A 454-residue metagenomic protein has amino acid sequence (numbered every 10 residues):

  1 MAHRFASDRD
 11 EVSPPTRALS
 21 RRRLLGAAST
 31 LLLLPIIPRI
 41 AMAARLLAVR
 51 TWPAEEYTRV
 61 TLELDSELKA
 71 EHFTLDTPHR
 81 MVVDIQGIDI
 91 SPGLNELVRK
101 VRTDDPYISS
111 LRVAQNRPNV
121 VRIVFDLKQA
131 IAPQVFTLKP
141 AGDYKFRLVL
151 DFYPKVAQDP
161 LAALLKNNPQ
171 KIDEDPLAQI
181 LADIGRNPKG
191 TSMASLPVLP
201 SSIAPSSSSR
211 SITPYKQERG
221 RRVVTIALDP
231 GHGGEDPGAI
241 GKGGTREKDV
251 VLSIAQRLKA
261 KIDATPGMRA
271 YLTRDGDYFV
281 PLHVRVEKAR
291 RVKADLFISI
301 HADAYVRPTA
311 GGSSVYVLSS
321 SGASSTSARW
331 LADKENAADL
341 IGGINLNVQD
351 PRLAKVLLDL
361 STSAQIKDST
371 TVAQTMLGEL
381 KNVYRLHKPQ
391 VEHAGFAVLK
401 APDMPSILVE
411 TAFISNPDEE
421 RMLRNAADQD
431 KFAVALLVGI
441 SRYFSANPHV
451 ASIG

Functional and structural regions predicted by a protein language model:
A2-T225: Signal-peptide-cleaved, periplasmic/extracellular N-terminal interaction regions immediately downstream of the signal
L64-S66, I85-G87, L127-Q129, F152-P154 (+5 more regions): Flexible glycine-/small-residue-rich
A70, L296, V306, L357-G454: Active-site-adjacent mobile loop/cap segments within catalytic or ligand-binding domains
E71-H72, P92-G93, E235-A239, P417: Short, solvent-exposed loop/turn elements at domain surfaces
I184-P351, T362-Q374, R421, V434 (+2 more regions): Catalytic-core regions of hydrolytic enzymes
